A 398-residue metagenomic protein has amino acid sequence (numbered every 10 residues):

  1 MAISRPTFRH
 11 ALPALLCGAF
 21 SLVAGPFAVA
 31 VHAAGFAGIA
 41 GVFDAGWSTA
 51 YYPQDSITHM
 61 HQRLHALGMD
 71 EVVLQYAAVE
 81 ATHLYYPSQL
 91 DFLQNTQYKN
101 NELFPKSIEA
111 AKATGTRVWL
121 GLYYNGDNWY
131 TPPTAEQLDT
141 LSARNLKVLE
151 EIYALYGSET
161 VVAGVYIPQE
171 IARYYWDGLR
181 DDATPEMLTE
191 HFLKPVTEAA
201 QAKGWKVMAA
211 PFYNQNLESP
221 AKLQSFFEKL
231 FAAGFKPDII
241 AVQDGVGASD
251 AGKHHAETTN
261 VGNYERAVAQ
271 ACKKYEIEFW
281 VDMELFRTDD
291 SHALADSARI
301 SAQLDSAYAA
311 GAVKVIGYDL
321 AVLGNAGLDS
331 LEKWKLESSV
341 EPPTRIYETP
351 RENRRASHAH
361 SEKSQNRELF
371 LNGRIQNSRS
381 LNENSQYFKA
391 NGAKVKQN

Functional and structural regions predicted by a protein language model:
A50-H65, N145-A154, S219-F231, A295-S306: Short, acidic/polar
D55-A81, L230-A241, S306-V315: Catalytic domains of carbohydrate-active enzymes, especially glycoside hydrolases
S56-G126, D181-A209, A256-N263, A267: Aromatic-lined substrate-binding rim segments of carbohydrate-active enzymes
Y98-A113, T134-G164, F227-G234, S306-A307: An active-site-proximal structural segment forming one wall of the substrate-binding cleft that immediately precedes
W119-T131, D139, A163-E170, L193-L223 (+2 more regions): Aromatic-lined carbohydrate-recognition surfaces of secreted/lumenal glycan-active proteins
Y123-N128, V148-D182, I239, I316: Active-site groove signature of glycoside hydrolases
P237-K253, A267, K274-R345: Substrate-binding cleft of secreted/luminal carbohydrate-active enzymes
E348-N398: C-terminal outer-membrane/trafficking sorting elements
